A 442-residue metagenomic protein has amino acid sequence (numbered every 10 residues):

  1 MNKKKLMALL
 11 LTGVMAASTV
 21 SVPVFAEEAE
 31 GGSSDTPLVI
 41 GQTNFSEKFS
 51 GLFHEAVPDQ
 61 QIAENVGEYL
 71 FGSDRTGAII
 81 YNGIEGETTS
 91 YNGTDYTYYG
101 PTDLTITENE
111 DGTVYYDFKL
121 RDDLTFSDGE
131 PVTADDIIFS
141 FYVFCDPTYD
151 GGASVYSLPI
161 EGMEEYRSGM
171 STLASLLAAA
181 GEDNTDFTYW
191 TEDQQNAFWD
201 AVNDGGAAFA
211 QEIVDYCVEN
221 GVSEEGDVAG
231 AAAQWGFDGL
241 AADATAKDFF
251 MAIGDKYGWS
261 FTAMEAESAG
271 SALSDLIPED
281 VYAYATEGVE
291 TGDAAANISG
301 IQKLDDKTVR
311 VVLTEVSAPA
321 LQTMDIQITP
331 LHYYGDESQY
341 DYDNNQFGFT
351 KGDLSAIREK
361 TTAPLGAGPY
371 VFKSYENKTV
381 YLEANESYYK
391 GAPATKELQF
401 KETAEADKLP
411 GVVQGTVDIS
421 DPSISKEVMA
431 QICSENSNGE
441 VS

Functional and structural regions predicted by a protein language model:
L11, M15-T19: Hydrophobic core
T19-S34: Sec-dependent signal peptide cleavage junction
S34-N44, V114-K119, I137-S140, V309-R310 (+4 more regions): Short, well-ordered beta-strand elements
G41-D111, L365: N-terminal lobe/hinge region of extracytoplasmic solute-binding protein
R75-A78, E265-S299, D305-K307, L313-S317 (+3 more regions): Gly/Pro-rich hinge or "lid" segments in bacterial periplasmic/extracellular proteins
T102-L273, R310, G411: Aromatic- and charge-enriched surface segment that lines or borders ligand/interaction sites
K378, A384-Q431: Ligand-site clamp/hinge motif
M429-S442: Ligand-binding "clamshell"
